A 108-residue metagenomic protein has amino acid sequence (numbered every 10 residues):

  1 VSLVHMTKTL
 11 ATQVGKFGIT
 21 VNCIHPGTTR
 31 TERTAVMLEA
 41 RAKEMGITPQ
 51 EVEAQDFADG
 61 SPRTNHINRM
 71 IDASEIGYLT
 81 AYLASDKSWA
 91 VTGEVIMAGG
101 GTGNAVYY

Functional and structural regions predicted by a protein language model:
V1-Q13, C23: Conserved catalytic helix of short-chain dehydrogenase/reductases
T7-K8, G77-T80, A84: Short-chain dehydrogenase/reductase
G15, T20, V91-G93: Short, small/polar-rich loop/turn modules that mediate ligand/substrate recognition or access, typified
T20-R30, A84, M97-G99: Conserved SDR Rossmann-fold cofactor-binding beta-strand/turn motif
H25-V36, A40, E44-M45: Short, flexible catalytic-loop segment of classical short-chain dehydrogenase/reductase
A40, E44-A58: C-terminal beta-strand-loop-alpha-helix "lid" module of Rossmann-like NAD(P)-dependent dehydrogenases
T48-E51, P62-I76, K87: A conserved structural motif in NAD(P)-dependent oxidoreductases
T80-A81, T92-Y108: Short C-terminal tail/terminal secondary-structure segment of NAD(P)H-dependent dehydrogenase/reductase domains
